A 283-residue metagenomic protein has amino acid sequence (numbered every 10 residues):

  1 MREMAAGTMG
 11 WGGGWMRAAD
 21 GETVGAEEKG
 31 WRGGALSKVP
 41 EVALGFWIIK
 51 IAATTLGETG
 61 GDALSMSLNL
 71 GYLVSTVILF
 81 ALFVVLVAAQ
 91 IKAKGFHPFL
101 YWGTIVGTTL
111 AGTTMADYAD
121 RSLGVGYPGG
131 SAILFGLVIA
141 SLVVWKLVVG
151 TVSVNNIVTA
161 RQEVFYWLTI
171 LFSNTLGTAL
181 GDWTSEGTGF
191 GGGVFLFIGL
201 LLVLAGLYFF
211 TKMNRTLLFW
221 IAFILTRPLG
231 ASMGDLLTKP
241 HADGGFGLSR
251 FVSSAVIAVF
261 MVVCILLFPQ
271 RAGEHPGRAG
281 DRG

Functional and structural regions predicted by a protein language model:
R2-A5, W11, W15-G283: Polytopic alpha-helical membrane proteins, predominantly small-molecule transporters/carriers
